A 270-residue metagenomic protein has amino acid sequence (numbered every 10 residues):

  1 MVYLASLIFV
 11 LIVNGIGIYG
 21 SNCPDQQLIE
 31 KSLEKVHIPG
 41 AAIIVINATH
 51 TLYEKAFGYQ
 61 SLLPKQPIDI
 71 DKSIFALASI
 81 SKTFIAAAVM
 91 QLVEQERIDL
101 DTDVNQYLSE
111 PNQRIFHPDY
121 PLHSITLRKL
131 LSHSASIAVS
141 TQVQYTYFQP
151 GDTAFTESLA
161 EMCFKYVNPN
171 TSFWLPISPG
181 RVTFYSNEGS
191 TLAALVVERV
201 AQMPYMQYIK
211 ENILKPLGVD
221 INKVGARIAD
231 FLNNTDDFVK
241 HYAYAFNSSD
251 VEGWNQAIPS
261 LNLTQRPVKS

Functional and structural regions predicted by a protein language model:
M1-I8: Classical eukaryotic N-terminal signal peptides for Sec-dependent ER targeting/secretion, especially the positively
V10-N22: N-terminal signal peptide
N22-F75, R97-D99, N112-R114, V167-P176: Short, conserved catalytic-motif segment at the N-terminal edge
I29, I43, T49, A76-V104 (+1 more regions): Active-site SXXK
L52, P64, F84, M90-E110 (+2 more regions): Short, well-structured active-site flanking segments
Y59-L62, D71, D103-Q113, Q144-P150 (+1 more regions): Short linear capping/connector segments at secondary-structure termini
I74, D103, S124-R128: Alpha-helical scaffolds flanking conserved acidic
F116-S270: Short, surface-exposed loop or secondary-structure junction motifs that flank catalytic or metal-binding residues
